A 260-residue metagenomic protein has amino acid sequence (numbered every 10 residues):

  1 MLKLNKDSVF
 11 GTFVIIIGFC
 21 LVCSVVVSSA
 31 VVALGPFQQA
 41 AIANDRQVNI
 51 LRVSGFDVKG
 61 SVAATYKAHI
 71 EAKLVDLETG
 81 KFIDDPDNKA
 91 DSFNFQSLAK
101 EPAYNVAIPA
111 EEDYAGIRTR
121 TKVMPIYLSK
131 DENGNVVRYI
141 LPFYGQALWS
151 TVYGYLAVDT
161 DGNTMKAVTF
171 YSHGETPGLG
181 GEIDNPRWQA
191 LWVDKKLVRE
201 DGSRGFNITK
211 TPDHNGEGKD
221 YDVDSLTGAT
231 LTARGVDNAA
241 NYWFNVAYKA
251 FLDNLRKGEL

Functional and structural regions predicted by a protein language model:
L2-L260: Flexible, solvent-exposed loop/hinge segments and secondary-structure transition points
